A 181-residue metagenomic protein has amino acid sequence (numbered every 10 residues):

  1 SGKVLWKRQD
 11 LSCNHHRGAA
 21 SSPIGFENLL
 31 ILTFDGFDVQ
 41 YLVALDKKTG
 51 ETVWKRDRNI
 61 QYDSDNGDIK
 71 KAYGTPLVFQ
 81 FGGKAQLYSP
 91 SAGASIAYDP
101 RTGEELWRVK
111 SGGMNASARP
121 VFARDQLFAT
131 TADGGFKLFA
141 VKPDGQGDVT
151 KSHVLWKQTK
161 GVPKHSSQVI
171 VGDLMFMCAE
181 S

Functional and structural regions predicted by a protein language model:
S1-S181: Noncatalytic, solvent-exposed loop/strand surfaces of beta-propeller-type extracellular/periplasmic domains
